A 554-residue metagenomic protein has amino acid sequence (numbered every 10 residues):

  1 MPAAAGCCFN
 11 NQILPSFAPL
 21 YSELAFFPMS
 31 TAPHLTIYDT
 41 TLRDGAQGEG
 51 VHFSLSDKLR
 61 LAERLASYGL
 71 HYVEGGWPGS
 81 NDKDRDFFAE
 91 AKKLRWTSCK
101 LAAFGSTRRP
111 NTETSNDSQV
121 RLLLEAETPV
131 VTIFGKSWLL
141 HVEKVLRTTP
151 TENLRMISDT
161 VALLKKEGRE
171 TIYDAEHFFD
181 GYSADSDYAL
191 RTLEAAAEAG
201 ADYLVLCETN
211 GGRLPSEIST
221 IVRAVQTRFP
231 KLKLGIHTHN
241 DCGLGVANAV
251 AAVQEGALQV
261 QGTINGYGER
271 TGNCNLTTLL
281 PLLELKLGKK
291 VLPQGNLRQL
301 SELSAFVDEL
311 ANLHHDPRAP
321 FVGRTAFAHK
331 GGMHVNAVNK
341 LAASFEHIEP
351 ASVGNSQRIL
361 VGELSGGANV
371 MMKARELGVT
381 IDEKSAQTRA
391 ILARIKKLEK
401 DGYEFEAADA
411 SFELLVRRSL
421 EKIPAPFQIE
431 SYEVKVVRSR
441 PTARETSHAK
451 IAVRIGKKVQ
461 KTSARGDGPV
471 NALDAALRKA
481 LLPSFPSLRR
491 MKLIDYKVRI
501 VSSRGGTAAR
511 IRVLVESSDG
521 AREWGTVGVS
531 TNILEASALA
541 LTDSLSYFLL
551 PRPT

Functional and structural regions predicted by a protein language model:
C7-C8: Cysteine-centered motifs
F26-S115, R358-G367, M371: N-terminal capping/small domains of soluble enzymes
H34-L35, T41, L287-K458, S503-R510: A mid-to-C-terminal "edge-of-domain" accessory segment
I37-T40, V73-G75, C99-S106, P129-I133 (+4 more regions): Hydrophobic faces of well-ordered beta-strands that scaffold small-molecule active sites in alpha/beta enzyme cores
R43, P78-S80, F104-P110, K136-W138 (+4 more regions): Active-site beta-loop-alpha junctions enriched in small/polar residues
F53-Y72, L94, T112-I172, E176-L232 (+1 more regions): Alpha/beta enzyme core
N210-R213, T220-H329, M333-N339: Catalytic alpha/beta core domains of metabolic enzymes, predominantly
G520-T554: Mixed-charge, glycine-accented linear interaction segment located at domain edges/termini
